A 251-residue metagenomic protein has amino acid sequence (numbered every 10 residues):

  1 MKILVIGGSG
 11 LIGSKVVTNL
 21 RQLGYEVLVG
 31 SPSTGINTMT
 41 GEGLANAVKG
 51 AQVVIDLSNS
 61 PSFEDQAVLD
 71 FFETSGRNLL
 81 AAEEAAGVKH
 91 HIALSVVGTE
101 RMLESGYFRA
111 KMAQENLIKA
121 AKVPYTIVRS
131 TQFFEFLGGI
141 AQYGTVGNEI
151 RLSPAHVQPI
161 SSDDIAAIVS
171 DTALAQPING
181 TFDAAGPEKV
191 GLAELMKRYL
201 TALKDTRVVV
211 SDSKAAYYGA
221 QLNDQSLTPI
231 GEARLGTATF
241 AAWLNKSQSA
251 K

Functional and structural regions predicted by a protein language model:
M1-L23: N-terminal Rossmann NAD(P)H-binding glycine-rich loop of SDR-like oxidoreductase domains
N19-A86, V97-L103: NAD(P)H-binding glycine-rich loop region in Rossmannoid oxidoreductase-like domains and their noncatalytic homologs
V54, I165-V169, A184, L192-L195 (+2 more regions): Non-catalytic, hydrophobic alpha-helical segments
H90, S95, A113-F136: Conserved beta-loop-beta element that borders a ligand/cofactor-binding pocket
Y125-T126, G139-I160: A conserved pocket-lining segment of Rossmann-fold NAD(P)-dependent short-chain dehydrogenase/reductase
E135-V146, T172-F182, E188, D205-R207: Glycine/proline-rich active-site loop of Rossmann-fold NAD(P)-dependent oxidoreductases
L152-H156, F182-K189: Glycine-rich Rossmann NAD(P)(H)-binding loop
K189, M196-K251: Mobile cap/lid helix-loop segments that border enzyme active or cofactor-binding sites and regulate substrate access
